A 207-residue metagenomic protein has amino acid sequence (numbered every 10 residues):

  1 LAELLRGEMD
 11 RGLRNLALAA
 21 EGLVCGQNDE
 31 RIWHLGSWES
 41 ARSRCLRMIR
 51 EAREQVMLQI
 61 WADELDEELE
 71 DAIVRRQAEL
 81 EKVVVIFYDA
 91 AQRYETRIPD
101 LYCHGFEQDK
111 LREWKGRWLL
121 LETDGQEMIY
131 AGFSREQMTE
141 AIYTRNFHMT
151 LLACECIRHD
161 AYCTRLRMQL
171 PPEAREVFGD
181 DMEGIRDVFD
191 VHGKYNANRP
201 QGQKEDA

Functional and structural regions predicted by a protein language model:
L1-L5: Basic, amphipathic "hinge/linker" alpha-helix immediately C-terminal to the N-terminal HTH DNA-binding motif
G12-Q77, K82: PLD-like (HKD) phosphodiesterase/transphosphatidyltransferase domain
E68-A207: PLD/PLD-like phosphodiesterase catalytic module centered on the HKD motif
